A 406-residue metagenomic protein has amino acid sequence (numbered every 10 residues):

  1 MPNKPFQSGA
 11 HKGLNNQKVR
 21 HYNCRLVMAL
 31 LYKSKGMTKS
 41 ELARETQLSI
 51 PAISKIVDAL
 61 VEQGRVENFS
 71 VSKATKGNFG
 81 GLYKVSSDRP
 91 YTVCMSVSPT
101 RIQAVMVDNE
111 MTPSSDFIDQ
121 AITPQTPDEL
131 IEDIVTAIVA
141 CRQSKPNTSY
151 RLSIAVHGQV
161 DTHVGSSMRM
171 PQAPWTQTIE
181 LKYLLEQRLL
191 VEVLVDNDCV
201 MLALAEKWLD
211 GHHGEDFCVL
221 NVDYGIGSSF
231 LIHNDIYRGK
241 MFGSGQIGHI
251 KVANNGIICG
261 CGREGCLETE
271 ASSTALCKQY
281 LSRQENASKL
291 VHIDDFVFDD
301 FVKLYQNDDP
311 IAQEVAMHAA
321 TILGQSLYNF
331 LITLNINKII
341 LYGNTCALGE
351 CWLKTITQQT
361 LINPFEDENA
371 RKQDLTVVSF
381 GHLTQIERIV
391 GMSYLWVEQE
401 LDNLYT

Functional and structural regions predicted by a protein language model:
M1-V71, T75-I118, I122-T148, L267-T406: ATP-binding/phosphotransfer module of carbohydrate and carboxylate kinases, centering on a glycine-rich
P5-F6, D116, T126, T176-Q177 (+1 more regions): Glycine/GP-enriched mid-protein hinge/lid loop-to-helix segment characteristic of carbohydrate kinases
S86-D88, V97, A155, D223 (+1 more regions): A short, compositionally biased micro-patch
T100-I102, Q159-D161, G227: Short, acidic Gly/Pro/Ser/Thr-rich loop/turn segments
D108, T162, L231-I232: Short, acidic, Ser/Thr-enriched surface-loop or helix-capping motifs
S114-D216, C351-I362: Glycine-rich phosphate-binding loop and adjoining helix at the ATP-binding site of ATP-dependent phosphoryl-transfer
H157-V160, D223-G225, T345: Short glycine-rich anion-binding loops that position phosphate/pyrophosphate groups of nucleotides and phosphorylated
